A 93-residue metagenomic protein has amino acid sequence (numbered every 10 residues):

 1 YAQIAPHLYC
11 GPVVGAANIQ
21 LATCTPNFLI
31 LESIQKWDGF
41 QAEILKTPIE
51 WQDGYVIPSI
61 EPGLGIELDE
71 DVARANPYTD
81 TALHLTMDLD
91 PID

Functional and structural regions predicted by a protein language model:
Y1-G63: Shared catalytic-loop signature of beta/alpha-barrel
L64-D93: Extended hydrophobic packing segments that form well-structured cores
